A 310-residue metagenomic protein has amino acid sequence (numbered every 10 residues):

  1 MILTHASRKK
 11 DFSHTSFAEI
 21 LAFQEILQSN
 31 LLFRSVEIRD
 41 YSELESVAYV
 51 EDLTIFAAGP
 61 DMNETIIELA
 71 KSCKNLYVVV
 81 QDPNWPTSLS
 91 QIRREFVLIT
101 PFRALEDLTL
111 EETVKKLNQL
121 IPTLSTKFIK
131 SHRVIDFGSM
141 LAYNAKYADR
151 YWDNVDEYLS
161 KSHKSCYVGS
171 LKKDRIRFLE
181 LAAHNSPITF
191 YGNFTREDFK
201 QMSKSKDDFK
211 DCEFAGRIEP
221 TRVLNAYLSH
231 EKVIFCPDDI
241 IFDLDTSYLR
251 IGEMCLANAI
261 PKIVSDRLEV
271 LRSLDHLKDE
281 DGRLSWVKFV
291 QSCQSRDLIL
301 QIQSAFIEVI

Functional and structural regions predicted by a protein language model:
I2-E51, A58-I260, V264-L268, L298: Nucleotide-sugar donor-binding catalytic core of glycosyltransferases
K262-S265, R272-K278: Short acidic-hydrophobic, aromatic-tinged amphipathic segments that line or gate anion-handling sites
D275-I310: A charged, aromatic-enriched C-terminal amphipathic alpha-helix characteristic of glycosyltransferases across folds
